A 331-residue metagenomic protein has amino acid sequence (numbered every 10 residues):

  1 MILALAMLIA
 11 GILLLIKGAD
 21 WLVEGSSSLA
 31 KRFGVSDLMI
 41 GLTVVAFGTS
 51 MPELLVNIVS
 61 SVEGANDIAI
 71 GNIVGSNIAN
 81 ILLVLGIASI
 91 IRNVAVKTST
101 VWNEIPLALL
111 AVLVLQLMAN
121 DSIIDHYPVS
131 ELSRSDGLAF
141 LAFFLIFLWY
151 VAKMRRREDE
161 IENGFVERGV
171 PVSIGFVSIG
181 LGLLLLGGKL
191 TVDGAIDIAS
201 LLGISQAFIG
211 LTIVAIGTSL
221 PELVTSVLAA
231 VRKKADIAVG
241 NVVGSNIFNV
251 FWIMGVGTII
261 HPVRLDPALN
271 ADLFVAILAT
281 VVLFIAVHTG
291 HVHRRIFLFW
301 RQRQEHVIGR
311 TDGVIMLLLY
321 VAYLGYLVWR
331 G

Functional and structural regions predicted by a protein language model:
M1-G331: Hydrophobic alpha-helical segments, chiefly the membrane-spanning helices and signal/signal-anchor peptides
